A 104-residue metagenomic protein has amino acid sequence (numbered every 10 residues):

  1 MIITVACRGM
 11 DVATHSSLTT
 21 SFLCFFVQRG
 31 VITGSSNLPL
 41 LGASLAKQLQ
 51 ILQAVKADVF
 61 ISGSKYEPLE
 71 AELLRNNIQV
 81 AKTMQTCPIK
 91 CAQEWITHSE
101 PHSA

Functional and structural regions predicted by a protein language model:
M1-K47, A54-V55, R75, A81-A104: Non-catalytic interface/targeting segments
I51, A71-E72: Well-formed, non-transmembrane alpha-helical positions, independent of function
D58-G63: Short glycine-rich phosphate-binding loop at a beta-alpha junction
K65-A71: Short, glycine/polar-rich helix-capping loops at beta-to-alpha or helix-loop-helix junctions that flank or form
